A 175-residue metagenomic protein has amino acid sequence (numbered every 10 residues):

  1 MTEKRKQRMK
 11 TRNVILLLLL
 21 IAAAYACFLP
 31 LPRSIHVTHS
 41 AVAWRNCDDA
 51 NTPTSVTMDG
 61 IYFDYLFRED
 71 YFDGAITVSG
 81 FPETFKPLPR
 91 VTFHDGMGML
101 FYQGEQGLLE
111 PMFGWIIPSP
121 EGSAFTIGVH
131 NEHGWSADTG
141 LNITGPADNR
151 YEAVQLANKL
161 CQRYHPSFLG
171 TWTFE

Functional and structural regions predicted by a protein language model:
M1-M9: N-terminal Lys/Arg-rich, disordered targeting/topogenic segments
T11-P30: Hydrophobic membrane-insertion alpha-helices, especially the h-region of bacterial N-terminal signal peptides
I15-L20, I35-V37, P53-S55: A short linear-motif detector with a strong N-terminal bias
R33-T52: Tryptophan-anchored aromatic micro-motifs
H36-T38, Y71-D73, A124: Exposed beta-strand and adjacent loop surfaces of beta-rich binding modules that mediate intermolecular recognition
D49, P53-G104: Extracytoplasmic/periplasmic/luminal assembly and interaction segments in envelope/secretory/respiratory proteins
L88-E175: Non-cytosolic head/periplasmic domains of membrane-anchored proteins
